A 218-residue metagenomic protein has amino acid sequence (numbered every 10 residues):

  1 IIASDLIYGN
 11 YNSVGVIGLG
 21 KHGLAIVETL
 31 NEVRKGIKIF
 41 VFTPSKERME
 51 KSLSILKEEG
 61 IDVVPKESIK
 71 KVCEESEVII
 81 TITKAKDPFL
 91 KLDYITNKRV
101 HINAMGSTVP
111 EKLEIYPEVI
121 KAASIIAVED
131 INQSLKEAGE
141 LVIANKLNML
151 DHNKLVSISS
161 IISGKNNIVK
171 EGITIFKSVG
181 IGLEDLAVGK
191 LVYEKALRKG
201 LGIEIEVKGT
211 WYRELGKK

Functional and structural regions predicted by a protein language model:
L6-S13, K35, T96-K98: Short helix-loop-beta connector
S13, G36-I39, D62, I125: Residues at the starts of beta-strands that form the adenosine-phosphate
V14-G15, T174: Conserved beta-strand elements of the Class I
L19-G20: Glycine-rich Rossmann-fold phosphate-binding loop(s) that bind the pyrophosphate of adenine dinucleotide cofactors
G23-L24: N-terminal Rossmann-fold NAD(P) dinucleotide-binding loop
E32-K57: NAD(P)-binding Rossmann-fold cofactor-contacting core
E59-A144: Rossmann-like adenosine-cofactor binding region
E111-K217: Adenosine-phosphate binding glycine-rich loop
